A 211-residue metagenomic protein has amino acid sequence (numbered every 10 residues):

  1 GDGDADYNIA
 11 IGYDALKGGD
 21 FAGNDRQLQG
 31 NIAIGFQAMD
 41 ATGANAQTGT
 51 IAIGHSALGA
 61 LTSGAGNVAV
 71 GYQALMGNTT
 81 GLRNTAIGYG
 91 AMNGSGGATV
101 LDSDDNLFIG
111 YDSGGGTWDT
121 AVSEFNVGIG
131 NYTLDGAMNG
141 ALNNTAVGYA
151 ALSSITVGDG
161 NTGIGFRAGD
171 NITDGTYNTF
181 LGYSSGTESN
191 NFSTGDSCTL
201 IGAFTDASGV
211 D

Functional and structural regions predicted by a protein language model:
G1-D211: Glycine- and small/polar-enriched repetitive beta-structure motifs of secreted/surface proteins
